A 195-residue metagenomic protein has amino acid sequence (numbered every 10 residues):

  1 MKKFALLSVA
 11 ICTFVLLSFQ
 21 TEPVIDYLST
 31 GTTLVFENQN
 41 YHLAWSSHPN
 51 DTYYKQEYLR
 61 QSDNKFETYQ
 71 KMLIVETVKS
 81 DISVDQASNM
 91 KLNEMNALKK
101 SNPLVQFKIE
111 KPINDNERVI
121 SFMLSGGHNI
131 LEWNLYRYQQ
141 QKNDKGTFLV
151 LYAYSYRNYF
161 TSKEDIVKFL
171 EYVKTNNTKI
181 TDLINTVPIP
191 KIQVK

Functional and structural regions predicted by a protein language model:
F4-F14: Sec-dependent N-terminal signal peptides
C12-V24: Bacterial Sec-dependent signal peptides at the C-terminal "C-region" and cleavage site
T21-T52: N-terminal "mature-domain start" segment
H42-S80: Secretory pathway targeting signatures of secreted, lumenal, and periplasmic proteins
T68-Q106: Mid-chain, structured segments of secreted extracytoplasmic proteins
A97-Q140: Signature of long, low-cysteine stretches enriched in small and polar/charged residues
G127-Y159: An amphipathic alpha-helical core segment
L149-K195: Surface-exposed amphipathic alpha-helical segments
